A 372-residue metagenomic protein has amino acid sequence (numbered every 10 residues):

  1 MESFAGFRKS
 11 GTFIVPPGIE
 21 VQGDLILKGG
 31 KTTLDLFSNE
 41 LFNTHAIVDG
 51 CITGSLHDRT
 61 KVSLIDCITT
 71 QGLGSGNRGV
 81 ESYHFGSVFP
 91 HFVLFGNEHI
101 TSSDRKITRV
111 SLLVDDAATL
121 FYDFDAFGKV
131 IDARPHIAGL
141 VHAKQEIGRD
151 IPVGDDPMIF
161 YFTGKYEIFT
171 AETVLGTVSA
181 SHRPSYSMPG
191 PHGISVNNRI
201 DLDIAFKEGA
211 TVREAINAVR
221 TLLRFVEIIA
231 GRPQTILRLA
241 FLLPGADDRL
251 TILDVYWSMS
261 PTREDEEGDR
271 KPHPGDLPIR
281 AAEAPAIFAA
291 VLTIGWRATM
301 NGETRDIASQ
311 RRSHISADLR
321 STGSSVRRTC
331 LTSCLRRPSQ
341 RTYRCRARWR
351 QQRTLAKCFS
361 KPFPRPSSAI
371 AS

Functional and structural regions predicted by a protein language model:
M1-I229, P233: Long, contiguous, compositionally biased segments that the model treats as domain-scale units
L113, Y161, K207-E214, G245-I252 (+5 more regions): General structural signal for secondary-structure boundaries
K129-I131, A138, L253-D254, S260 (+1 more regions): A ubiquitous, low-specificity "background" feature that marks scattered single residues across proteins without
R213-L292: Internal, Lys/Arg-enriched amphipathic helical interaction segments that engage polyanionic partners
M259-S372: Amphipathic, oligomerization/interface secondary-structure segments
